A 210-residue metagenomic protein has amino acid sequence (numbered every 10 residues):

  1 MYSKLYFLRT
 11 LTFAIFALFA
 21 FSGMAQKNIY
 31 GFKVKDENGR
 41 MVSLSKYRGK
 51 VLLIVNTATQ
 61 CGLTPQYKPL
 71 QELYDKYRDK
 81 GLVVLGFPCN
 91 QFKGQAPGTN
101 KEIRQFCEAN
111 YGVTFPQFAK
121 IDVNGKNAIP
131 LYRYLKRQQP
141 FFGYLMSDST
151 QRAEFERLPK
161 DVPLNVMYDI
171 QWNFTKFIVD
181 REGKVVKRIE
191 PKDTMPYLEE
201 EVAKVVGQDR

Functional and structural regions predicted by a protein language model:
M1-T12: Bacterial N-terminal signal peptides that target proteins for export
M24-S45, P65: N-terminal "domain-start" segment that seeds a small globular fold
R48-V51, T59-Q60, T64-P88, C107-Y111: Conserved helix-turn-beta segment immediately C-terminal to the redox Cys motif in thioredoxin-like folds
G81-G98, V113-G125: Thiol-based oxidoreductase modules, predominantly thioredoxin-like and allied folds used for disulfide exchange
G112-K192: Thiol/selenol-based redox catalytic cores and closely related redox-interacting motifs
K187-Q208: Non-catalytic, surface beta->alpha helical segment in thiol-disulfide oxidoreductase systems
